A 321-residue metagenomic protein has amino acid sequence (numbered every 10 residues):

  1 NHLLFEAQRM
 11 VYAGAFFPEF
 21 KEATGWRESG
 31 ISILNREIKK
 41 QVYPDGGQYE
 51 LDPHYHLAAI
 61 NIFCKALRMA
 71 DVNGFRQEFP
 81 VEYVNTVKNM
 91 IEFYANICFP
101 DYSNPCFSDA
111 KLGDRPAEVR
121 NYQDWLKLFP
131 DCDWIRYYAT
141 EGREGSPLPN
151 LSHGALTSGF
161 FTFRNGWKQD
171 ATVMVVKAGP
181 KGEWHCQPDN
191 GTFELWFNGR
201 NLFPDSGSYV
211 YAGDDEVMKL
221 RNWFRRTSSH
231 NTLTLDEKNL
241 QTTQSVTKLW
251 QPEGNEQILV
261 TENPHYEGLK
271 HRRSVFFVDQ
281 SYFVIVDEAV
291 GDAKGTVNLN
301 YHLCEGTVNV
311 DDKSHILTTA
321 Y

Functional and structural regions predicted by a protein language model:
N1-L4, Q8, A13, T24: Extended ligand-binding groove/face enriched in aromatic
E6, A59-I62, S229: Catalytic-loop motifs flanking and including active-site residues across diverse enzymes
V11, A15-P18, D71: Short coil/turn linking the two alpha-helices of tandem helical-hairpin repeats
A15-N35, L156: An acidic intrinsically disordered interaction segment
S29-V42, Q169-V173: Active-site-adjacent bridging/hinge elements
E37, A59, M90, F283-I285: Alpha-helical packing segments of well-folded alpha/beta enzyme cores
Y43, G47-F203, P252-E253, L259-V260: Carbohydrate-active enzyme catalytic cores, enriched for enzymes that act on polyanionic acidic polysaccharides
P147-Y321: Non-catalytic C-terminal accessory modules of carbohydrate-active enzymes
